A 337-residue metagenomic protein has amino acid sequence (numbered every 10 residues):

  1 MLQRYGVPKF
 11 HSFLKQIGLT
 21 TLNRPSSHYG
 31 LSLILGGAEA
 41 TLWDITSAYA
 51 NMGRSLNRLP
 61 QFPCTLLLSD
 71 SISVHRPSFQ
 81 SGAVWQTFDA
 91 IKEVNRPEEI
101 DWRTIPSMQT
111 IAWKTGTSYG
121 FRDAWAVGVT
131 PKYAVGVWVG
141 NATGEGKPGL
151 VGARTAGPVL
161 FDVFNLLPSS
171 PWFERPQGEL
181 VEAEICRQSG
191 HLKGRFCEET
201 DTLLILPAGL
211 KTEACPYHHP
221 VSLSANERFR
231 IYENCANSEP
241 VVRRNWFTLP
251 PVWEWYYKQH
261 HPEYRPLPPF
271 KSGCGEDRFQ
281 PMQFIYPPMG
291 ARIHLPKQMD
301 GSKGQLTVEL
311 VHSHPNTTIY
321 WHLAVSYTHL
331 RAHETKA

Functional and structural regions predicted by a protein language model:
M1-S170: Beta-lactam-recognizing serine transpeptidase/beta-lactamase-like catalytic domain environment
I72-S73, I111-R331: Soluble, non-transmembrane domains of envelope/secretory-pathway proteins that act on or interact with carbohydrate
A332-K336: A short, hydrophobic C-terminal helix/tail in secreted or cell-surface proteins
